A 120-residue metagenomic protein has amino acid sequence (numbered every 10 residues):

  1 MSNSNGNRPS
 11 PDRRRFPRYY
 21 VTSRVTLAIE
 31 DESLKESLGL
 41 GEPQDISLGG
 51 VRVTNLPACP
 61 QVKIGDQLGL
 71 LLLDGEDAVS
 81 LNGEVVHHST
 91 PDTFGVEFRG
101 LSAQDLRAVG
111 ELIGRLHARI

Functional and structural regions predicted by a protein language model:
M1-L48, L56, G110, G114-I120: N-terminal helix initiation/capping motif
Y19, V62-K63: Short, well-ordered loop/turn sites that connect or cap secondary structure elements
S23-D31, I64-A78: Short conserved beta-strand and strand-loop elements enriched in small hydrophobics with frequent Asp/Gly
L27, D45, V85-H88, G100: A residue-level detector for short acidic-glycine micro-motifs
K35-E36, E76-N82: Short, Lys/Arg- and Gly-enriched loop/turn segments at beta-strand edges
L40-G41, L81-V86: Short beta-strand-centered aromatic/proline hotspots
V51-N55, P91-G100: Short, solvent-exposed secondary-structure boundary/capping segments
K63-L73, R107-A118: Extended Gly/Ser/Thr-rich low-complexity repeat segments, especially those forming or decorating extracellular
